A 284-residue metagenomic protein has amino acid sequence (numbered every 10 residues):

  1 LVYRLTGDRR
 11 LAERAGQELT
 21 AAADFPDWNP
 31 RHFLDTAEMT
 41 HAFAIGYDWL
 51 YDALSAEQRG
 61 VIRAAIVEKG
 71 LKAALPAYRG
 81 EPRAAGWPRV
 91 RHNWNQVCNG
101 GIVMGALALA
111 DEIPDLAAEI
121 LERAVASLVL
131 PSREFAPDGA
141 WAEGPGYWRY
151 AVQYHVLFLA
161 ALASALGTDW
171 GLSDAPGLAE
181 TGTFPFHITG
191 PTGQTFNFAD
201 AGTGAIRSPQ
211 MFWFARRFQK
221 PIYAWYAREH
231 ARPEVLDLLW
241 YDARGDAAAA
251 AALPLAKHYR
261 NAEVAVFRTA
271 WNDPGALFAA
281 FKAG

Functional and structural regions predicted by a protein language model:
L1-R9, A21-N29, M39-Q58, C98-P114 (+5 more regions): Well-ordered alpha-helical scaffold segments within catalytic/enzyme domains
L11-A15, A117: Solenoid-repeat scaffolds in large eukaryotic assemblies
A15, P30-L34: Substrate-binding cleft of extracellular glycoside hydrolase catalytic domains
P26-R31, D138-A140: Membrane-interface helix caps and helix-loop-helix hairpins in membrane proteins
F33-T40, G202: Short, solvent-exposed turn/loop segments enriched in Gly/Ser/Thr/Pro and often Arg
A44-G146, L157, L239-P254: Active-site lining segments of carbohydrate-active enzymes
A142, Y147-G284: Extended polysaccharide-engagement surfaces of secreted carbohydrate-active enzymes
